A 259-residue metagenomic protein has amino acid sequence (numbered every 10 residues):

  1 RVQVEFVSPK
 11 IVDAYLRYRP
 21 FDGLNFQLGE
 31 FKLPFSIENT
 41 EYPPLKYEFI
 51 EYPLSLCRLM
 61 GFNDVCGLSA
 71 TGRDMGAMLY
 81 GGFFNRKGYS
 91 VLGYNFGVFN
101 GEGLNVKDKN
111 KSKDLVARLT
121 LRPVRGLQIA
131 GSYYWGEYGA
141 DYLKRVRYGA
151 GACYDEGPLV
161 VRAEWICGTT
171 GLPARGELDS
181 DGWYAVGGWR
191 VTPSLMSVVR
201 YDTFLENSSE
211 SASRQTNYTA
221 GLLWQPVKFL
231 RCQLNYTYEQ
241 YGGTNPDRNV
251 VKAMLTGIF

Functional and structural regions predicted by a protein language model:
R1, Y15-R19, N25-E30, Y47-E48 (+1 more regions): Outer-membrane beta-barrel pore domains
R1-G101, K109-K113, T120-I129, V186-W189 (+2 more regions): Outer membrane beta-barrel
L33, N105, Q225: Short, electropositive, low-hydrophobicity segments enriched in small/polar residues
E102-L104, G171: A generic structural motif
L115-R118, Y148: Short, hydrophobic/aromatic alpha-helical segments in well-folded domains
